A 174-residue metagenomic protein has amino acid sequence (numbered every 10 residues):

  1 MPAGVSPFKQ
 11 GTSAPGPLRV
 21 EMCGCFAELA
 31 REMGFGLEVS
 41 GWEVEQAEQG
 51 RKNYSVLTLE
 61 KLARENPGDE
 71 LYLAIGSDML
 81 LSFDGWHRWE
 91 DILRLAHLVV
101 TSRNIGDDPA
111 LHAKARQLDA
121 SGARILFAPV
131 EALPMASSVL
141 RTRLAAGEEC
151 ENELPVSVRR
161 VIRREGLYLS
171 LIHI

Functional and structural regions predicted by a protein language model:
M1-L171: Nucleotidyltransferase catalytic core that binds NTPs
